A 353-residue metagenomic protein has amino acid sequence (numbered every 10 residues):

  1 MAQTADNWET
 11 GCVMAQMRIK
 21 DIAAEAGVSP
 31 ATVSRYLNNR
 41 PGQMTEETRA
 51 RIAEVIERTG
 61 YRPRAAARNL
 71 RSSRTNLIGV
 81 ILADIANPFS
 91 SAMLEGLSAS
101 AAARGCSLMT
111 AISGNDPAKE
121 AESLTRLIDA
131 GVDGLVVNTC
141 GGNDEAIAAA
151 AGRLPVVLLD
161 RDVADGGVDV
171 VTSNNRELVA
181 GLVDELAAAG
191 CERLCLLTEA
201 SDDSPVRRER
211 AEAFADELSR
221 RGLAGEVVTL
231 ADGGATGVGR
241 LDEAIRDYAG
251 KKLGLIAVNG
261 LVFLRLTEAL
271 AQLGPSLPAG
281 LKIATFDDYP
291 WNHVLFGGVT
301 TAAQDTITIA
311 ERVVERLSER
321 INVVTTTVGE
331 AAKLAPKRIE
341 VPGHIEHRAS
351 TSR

Functional and structural regions predicted by a protein language model:
M1-T75: N-terminal helix-turn-helix DNA-binding module of bacterial transcription factors
V13, E46-A50, T59-R126, A130-D133 (+2 more regions): Amphipathic helical "hinge" segments at domain boundaries
R51, F89-A103, L178-L182, P205-A224 (+3 more regions): Short, solvent-exposed amphipathic alpha-helices that sit in or adjacent to ligand/effector-binding or catalytic
A101-I112, R193-L197, A211, A215-T236: Short beta-strand elements in bilobed, periplasmic/extracellular small-molecule ligand-binding domains
V137-G181, S201, L261, D287-V299: Flexible loop/hinge segments that line or gate small-molecule binding clefts
D169-L196, A235-E243, Q304-T325: Hydrophobic alpha-helical segments within soluble ligand-binding/sensing domains
L182-R221, G329-S350: An alpha-beta-alpha
D242, R246-R353: Flexible loop/turn connectors
